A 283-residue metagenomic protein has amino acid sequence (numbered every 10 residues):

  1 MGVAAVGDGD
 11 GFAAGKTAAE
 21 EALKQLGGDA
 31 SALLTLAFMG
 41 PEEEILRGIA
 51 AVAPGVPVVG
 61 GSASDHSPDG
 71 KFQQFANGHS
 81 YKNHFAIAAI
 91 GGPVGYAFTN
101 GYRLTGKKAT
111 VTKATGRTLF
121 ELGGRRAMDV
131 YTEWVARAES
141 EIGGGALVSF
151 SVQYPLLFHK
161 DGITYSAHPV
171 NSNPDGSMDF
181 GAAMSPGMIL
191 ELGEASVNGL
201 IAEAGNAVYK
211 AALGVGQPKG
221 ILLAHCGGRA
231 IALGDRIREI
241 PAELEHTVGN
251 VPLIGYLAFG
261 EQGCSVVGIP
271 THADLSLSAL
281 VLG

Functional and structural regions predicted by a protein language model:
M1-G234, R238-V251, Y256-G283: Small-residue-enriched flexible segments
